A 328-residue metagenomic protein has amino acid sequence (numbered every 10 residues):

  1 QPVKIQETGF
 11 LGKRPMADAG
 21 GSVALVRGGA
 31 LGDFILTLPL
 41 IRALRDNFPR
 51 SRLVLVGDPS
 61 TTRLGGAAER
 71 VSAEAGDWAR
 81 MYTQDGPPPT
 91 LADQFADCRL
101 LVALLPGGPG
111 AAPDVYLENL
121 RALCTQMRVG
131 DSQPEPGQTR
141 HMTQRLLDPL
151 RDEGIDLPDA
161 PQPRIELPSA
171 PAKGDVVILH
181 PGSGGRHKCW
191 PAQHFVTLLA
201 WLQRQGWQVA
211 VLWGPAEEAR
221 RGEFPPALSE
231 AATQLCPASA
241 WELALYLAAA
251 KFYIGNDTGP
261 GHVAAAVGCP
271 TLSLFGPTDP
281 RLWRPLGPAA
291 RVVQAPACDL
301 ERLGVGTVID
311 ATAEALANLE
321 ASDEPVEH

Functional and structural regions predicted by a protein language model:
Q1-H328: Catalytic machinery of carbohydrate-active enzymes, primarily nucleotide-sugar-dependent glycosyltransferases
